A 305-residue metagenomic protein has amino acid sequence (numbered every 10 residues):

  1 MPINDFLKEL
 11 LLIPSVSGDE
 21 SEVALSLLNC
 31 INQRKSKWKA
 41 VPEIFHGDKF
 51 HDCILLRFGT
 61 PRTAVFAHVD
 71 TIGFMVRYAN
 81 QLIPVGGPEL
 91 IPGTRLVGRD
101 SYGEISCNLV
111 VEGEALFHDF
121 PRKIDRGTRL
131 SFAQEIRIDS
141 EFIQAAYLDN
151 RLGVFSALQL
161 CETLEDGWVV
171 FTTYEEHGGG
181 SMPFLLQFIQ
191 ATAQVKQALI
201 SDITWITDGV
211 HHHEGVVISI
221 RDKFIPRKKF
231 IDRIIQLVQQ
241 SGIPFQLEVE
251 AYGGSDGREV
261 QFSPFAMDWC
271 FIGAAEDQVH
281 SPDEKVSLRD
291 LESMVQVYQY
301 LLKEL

Functional and structural regions predicted by a protein language model:
M1-L305: N-terminal hydrophobic/helix-forming segments and targeting peptides
